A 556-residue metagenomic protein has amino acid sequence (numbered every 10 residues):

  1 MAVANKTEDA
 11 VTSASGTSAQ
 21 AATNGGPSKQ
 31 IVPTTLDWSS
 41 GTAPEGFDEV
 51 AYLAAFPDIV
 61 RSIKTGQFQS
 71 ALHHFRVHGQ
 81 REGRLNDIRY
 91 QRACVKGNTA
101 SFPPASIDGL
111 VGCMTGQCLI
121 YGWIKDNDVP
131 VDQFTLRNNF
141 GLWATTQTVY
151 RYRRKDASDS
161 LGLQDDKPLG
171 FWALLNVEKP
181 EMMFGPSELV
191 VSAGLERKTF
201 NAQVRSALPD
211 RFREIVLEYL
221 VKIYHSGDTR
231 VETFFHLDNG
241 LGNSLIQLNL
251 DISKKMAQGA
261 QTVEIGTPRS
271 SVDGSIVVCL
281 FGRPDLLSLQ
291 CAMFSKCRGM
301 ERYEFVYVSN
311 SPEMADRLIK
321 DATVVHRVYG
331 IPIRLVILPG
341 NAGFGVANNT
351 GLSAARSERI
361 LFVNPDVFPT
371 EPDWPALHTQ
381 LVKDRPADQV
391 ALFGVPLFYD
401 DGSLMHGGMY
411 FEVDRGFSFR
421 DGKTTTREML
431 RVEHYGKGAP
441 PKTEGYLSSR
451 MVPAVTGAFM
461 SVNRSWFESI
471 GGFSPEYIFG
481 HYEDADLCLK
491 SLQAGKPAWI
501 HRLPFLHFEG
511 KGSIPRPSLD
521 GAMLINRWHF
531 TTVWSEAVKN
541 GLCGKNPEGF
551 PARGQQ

Functional and structural regions predicted by a protein language model:
A21-A100: Charge-rich, low-complexity intrinsically disordered regions
L36, R84-A260, S270, L289: Basic, ligand-binding patches in group-transfer machinery, especially extracytoplasmic/periplasmic segments
R283-R298: Short, well-formed alpha-helical segments that are part of the catalytic scaffolds of diverse glycosyltransferases
S295-I337: Acidic donor-binding segment of Leloir-type glycosyltransferases
L338-A355: Glycine-rich, basic loop-to-helix element that forms the pyrophosphate-binding segment of sugar-nucleotide handling
G345-V346, F419-S465: A recurrent flexible, glycine/aromatic-enriched loop bordering the glycosyltransferase active site that acts as
I360: Short aromatic/hydrophobic "clamp" motif used to bind/position activated sugar donors
F368, P372-G422: Conserved donor NDP-sugar-binding/catalytic core segment of glycosyltransferases
